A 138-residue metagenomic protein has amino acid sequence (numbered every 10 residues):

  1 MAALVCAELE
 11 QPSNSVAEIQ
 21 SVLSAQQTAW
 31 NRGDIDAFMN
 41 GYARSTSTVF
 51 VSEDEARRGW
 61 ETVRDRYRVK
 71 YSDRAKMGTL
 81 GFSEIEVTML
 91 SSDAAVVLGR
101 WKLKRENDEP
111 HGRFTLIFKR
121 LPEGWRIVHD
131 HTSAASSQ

Functional and structural regions predicted by a protein language model:
M1-G41, S45, T62, Q138: Short, low-complexity N-terminal intrinsically disordered segments enriched in polar/charged residues
Q26, T48-E53, A94-K104, I117: Short, well-ordered beta-strand segments in beta-rich or mixed alpha/beta enzyme and ligand-binding folds
I35-L90, K102, D108-E109: A solvent-exposed, acidic/Ser-Thr-rich amphipathic alpha-helical stretch
F82-E84, L98, I127: Hydrophobic residues on conserved beta-strands that form the core of alpha/beta folds
V87-A95, F118-G124: A short, structured loop/turn motif at beta-sheet edges
H111-Q138: Short beta-strand edge/turn micro-motifs at domain boundaries
